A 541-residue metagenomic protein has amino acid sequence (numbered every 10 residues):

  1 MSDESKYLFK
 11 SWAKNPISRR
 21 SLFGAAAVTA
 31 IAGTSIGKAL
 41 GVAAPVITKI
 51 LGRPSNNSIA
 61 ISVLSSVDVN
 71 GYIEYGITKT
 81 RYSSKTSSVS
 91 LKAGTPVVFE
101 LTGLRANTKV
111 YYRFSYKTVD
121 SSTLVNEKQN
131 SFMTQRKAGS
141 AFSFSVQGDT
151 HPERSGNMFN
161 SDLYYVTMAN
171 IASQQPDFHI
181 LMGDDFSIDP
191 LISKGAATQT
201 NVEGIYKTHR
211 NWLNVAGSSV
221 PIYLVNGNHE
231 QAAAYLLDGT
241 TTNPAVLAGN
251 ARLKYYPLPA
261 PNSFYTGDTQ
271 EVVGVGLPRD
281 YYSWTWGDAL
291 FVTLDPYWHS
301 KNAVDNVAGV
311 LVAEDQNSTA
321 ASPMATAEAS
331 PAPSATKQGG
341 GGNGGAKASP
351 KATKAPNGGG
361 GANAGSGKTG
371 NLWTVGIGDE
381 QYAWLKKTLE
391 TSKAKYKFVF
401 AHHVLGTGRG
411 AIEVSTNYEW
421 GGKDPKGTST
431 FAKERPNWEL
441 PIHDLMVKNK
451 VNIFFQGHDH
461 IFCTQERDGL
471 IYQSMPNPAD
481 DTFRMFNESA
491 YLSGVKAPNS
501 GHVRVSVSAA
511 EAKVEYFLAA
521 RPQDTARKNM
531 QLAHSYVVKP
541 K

Functional and structural regions predicted by a protein language model:
M1-I17, A25-A32: N-terminal secretory signal peptides
F9, A13-P16, S21, I36-N57: C-terminal segment of N-terminal export signals and the immediately downstream linker at the start of the mature
V42-D280, T430, P436-V451, G457 (+1 more regions): Divalent metal-dependent phosphoesterase catalytic cores across multiple superfamilies
G52, S58, C463, R467-K541: Binuclear metal-dependent phosphoesterase catalytic core
F114-S131, G195-K393, T416-K433, K450 (+2 more regions): Extended active-site neighborhood of metal-dependent phosphoesterases/phosphodiesterases
V146-G148, I180-M182, N226, T293-D295 (+4 more regions): Short beta-strand segments
T150-E153, D185-D189, N228-A232, Y297-S300 (+3 more regions): Solvent-exposed loop/turn segments at secondary-structure junctions within structured extracellular/periplasmic domains
M182-F186, S392-G410: Short acidic, glycine-rich surface-loop motifs adjacent to enzyme active sites
